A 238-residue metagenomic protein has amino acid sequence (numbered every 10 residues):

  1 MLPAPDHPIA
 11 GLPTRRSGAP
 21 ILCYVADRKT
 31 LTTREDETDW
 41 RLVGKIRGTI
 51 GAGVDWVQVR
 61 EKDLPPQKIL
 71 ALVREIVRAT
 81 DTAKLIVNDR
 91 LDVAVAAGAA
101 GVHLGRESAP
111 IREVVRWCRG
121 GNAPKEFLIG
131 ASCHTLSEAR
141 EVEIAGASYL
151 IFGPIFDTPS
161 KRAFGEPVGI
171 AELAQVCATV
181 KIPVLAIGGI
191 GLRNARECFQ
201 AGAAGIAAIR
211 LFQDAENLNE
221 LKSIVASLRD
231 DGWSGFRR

Functional and structural regions predicted by a protein language model:
M1-S148, Q175, K181-I182, G191-R196 (+2 more regions): Conserved N-terminal beta1-alpha1 strand-loop-helix module at the mouth
R106-R112, P154-T179: Flexible, gly/pro- and Lys/Arg-enriched active-site loops
S148-F156, I209: Non-cysteine beta-strand/loop elements that form the S-adenosyl-L-methionine
A204-A208: Acidic, Mg2+-coordinating phosphoryl-transfer loop and its flanking beta/alpha structural elements, shared across
